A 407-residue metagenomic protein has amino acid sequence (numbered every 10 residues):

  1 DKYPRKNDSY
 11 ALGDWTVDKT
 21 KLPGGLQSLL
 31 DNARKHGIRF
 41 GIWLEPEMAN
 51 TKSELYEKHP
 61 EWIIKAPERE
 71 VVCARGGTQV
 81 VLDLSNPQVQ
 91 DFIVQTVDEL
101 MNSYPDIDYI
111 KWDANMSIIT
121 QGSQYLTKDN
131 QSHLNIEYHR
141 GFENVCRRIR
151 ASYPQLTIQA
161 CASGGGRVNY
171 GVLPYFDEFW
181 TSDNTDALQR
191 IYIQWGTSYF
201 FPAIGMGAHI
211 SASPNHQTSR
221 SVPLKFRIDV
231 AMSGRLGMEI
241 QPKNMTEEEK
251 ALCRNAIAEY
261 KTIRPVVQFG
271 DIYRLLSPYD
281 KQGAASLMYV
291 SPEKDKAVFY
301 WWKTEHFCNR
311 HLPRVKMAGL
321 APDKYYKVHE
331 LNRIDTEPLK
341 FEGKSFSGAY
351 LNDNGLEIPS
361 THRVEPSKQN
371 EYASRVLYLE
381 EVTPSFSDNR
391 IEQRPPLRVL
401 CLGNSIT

Functional and structural regions predicted by a protein language model:
D1-Q95, Y104, Y109: Aromatic-lined carbohydrate-binding/catalytic grooves of carbohydrate-active enzymes
A33, I93, D113, I158 (+3 more regions): Conserved, mostly hydrophobic/aromatic
F40-L44, I110-W112, Q159-A160, M238: Hydrophobic faces of well-ordered beta-strands that scaffold small-molecule active sites in alpha/beta enzyme cores
Y56-D91, I136-K243: Glycan-recognition surfaces
K225-L276: Catalytic cores of secreted or luminal carbohydrate-active enzymes
P278-P322: Carbohydrate-binding surface patches
E305-F386: C-terminal beta-sandwich/jelly-roll accessory domains of carbohydrate-active enzymes
S385-T407: Serine-esterase "nucleophile elbow" of acetyl-processing enzymes
